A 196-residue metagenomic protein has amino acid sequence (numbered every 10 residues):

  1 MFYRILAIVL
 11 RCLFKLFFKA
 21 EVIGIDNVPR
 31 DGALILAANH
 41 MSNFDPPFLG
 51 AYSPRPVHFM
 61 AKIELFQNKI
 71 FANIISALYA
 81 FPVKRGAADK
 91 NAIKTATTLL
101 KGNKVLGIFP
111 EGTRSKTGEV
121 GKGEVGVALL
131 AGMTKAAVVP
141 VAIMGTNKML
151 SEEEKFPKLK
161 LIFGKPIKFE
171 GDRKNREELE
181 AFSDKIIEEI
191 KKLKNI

Functional and structural regions predicted by a protein language model:
F2, L6-I8, K15, V28-A87: Catalytic core of membrane glycerolipid acyltransferases/transacylases, capturing the structured, soluble-facing
K15-F17, P54, M133, F156: Short, well-ordered coil/turn elements that cap or connect secondary structure elements
K15-I23, A87, M144-G145: Short gly/ser/thr-rich secondary-structure transition/capping motifs
A20-V22, A80, V138: Generic structural signal for residues in well-ordered beta-strands
V22, N27, G164-P166: A short N-terminal beta-strand-loop micro-motif at the entrance of redox/enzyme domains
V22, N68, K90-I93: Structural motif corresponding to alpha-helix initiation and N-cap regions
D26-V28, T97-T98: Short amphipathic alpha-helix with an adjacent loop that forms part of the alpha/beta core around
N91-I196: Non-catalytic C-terminal accessory region of glycerolipid acyltransferases and related lyso-lipid remodeling enzymes
